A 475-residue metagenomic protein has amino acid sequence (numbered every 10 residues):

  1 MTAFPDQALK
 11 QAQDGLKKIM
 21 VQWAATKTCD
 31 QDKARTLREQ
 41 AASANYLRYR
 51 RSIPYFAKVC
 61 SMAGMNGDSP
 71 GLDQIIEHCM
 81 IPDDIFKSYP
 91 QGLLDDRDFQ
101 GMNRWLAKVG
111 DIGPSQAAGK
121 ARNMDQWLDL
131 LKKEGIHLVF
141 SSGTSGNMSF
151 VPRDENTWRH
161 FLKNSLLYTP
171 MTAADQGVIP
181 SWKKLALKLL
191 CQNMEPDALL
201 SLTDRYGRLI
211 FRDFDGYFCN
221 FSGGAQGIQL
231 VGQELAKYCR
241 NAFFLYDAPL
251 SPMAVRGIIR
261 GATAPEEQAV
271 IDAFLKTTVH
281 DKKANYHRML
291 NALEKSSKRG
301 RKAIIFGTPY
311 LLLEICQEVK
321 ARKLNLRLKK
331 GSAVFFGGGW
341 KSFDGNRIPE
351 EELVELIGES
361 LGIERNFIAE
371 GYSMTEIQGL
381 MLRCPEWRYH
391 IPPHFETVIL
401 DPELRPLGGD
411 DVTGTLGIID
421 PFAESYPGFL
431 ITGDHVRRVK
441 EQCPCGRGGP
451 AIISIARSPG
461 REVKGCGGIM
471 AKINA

Functional and structural regions predicted by a protein language model:
M1-F140, N147-Q233, N241-T278, K283-F306 (+4 more regions): Nucleotide 5′-phosphate-binding alpha/beta core
S145, E155-T157, N220-A225, P309-L312 (+3 more regions): Short, flexible loop/turn elements at secondary-structure junctions
Y238-C239, K330, E364, P393: Short, structured coil segments at secondary-structure junctions
Q317, W340-Q442: Conserved AMP-binding/adenylate-forming
L324-N346: Conserved helix-loop-beta element of the AMP-binding
V334, T397-I399, S454: Generic preference for hydrophobic
I418-A475: Conserved ATP-binding/catalytic segment of the ANL
